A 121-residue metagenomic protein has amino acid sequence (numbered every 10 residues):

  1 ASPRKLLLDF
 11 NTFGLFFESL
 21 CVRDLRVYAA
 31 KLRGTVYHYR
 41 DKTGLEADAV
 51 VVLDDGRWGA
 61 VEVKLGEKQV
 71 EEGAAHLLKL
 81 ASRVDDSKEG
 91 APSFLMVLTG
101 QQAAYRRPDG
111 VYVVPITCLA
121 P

Functional and structural regions predicted by a protein language model:
A1-P121: A cross-kingdom feature that marks ATP-driven nucleic-acid transaction machinery
